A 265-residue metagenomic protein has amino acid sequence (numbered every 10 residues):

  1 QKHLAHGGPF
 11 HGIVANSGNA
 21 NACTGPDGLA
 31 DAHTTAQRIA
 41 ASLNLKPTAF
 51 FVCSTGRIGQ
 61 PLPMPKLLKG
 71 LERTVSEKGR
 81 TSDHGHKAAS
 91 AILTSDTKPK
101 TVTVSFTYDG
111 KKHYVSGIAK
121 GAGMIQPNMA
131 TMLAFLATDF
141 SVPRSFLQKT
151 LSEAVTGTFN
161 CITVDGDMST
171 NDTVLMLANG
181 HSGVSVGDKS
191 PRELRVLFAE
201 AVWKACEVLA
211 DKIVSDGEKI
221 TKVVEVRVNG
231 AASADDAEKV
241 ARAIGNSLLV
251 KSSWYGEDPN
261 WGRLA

Functional and structural regions predicted by a protein language model:
Q1-G8: Active-site-flanking structural segment that lines cofactor/substrate pockets
G12-G25, F51-I58, S116-I118, L133-A137 (+2 more regions): Short glycine-rich or small-residue beta-strand-to-loop segments that form or flank ligand, phosphate, metal/Fe-S
P26-T34: Glycine-rich anion/phosphate-binding loops
H33-T34, R38-F159, S169: Glycine-rich, mobile lid/loop segments that gate access to catalytic sites or pores
L45-A49, R80-A89, V102-T103, F159-N171 (+2 more regions): Flexible, glycine/charged-enriched surface loops at secondary-structure junctions
P143-L209: Acidic, glycine-rich loop-and-beta core segments that form the ion-binding/anion-interacting portion of active sites
N179-G256: A glycine- and small/hydrophobic-rich beta-loop-beta segment that serves as a flexible "lid/hinge" or phosphate-binding
